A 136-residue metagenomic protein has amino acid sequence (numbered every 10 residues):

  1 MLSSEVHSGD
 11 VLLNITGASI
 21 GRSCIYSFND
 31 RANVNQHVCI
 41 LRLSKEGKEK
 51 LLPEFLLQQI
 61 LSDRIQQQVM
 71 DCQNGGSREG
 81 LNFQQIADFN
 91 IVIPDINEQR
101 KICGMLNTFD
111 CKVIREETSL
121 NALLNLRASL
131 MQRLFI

Functional and structural regions predicted by a protein language model:
M1-L61: A short beta-sheet element
R31-C39, L51, Q73-N97: A short glycine-rich beta-alpha junction/loop motif
L57, L61, R78, I91-P94 (+1 more regions): Amphipathic alpha-helical interaction elements
D88-I136: Amphipathic alpha-helical coiled-coil/heptad-repeat segments
